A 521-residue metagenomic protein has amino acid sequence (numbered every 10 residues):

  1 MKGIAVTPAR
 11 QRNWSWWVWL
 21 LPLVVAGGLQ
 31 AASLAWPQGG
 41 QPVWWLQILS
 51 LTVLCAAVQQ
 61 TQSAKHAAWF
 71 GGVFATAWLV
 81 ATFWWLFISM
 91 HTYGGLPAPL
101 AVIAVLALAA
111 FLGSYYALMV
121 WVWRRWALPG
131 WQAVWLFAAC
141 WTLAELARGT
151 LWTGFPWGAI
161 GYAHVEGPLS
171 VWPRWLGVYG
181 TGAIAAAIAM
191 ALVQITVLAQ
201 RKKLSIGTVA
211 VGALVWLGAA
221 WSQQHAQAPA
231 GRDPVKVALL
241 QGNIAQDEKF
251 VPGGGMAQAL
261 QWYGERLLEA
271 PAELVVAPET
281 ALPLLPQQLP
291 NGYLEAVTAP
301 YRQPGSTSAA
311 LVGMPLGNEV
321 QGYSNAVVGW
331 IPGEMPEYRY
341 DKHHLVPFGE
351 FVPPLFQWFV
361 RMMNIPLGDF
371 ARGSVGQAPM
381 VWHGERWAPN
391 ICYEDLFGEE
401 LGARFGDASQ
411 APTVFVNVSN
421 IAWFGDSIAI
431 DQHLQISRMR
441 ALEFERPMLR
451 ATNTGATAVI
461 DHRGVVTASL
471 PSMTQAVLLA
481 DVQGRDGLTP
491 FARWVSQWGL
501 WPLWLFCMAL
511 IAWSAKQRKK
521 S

Functional and structural regions predicted by a protein language model:
K2-Q224, V418, G425-D426, T452-N453 (+3 more regions): Membrane-embedded alpha-helical bundles of multi-pass enzymes that act on lipidic or dolichyl-linked glycan substrates
Q223-W498: Soluble catalytic domains of enzymes that build or remodel membrane lipids, polysaccharides, and related
